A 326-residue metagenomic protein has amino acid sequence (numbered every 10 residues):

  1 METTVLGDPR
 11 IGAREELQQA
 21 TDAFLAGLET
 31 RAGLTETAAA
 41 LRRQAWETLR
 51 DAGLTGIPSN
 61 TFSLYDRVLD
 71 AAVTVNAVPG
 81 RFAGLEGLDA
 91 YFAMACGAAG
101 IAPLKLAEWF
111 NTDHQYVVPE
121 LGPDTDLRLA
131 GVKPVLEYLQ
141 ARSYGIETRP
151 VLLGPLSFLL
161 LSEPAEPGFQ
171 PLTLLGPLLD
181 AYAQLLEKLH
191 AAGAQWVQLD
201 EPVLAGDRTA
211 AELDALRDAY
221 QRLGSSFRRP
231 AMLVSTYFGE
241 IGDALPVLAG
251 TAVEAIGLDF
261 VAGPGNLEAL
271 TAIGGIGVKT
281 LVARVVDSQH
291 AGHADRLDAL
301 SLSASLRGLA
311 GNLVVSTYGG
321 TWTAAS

Functional and structural regions predicted by a protein language model:
M1-S326: Domain-level signal for soluble alpha/beta catalytic cores
